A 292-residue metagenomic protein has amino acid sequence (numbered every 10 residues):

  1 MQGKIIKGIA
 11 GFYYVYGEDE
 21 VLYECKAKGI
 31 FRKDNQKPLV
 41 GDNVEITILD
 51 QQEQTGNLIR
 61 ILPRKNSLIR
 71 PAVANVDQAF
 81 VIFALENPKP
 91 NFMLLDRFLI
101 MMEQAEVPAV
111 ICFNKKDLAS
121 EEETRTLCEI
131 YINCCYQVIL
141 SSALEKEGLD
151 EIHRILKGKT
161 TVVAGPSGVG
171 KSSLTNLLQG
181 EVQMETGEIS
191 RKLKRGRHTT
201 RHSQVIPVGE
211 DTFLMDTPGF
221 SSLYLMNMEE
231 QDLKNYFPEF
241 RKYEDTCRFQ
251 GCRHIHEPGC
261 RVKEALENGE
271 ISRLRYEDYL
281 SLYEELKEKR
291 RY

Functional and structural regions predicted by a protein language model:
M1-I9: Structural detector for short beta-strands of small beta-barrel domains
G11, G29, N35-Q52, L62-Q78 (+7 more regions): Helix-rich effector regions associated with P-loop NTPase G domains
Y13-G17, C25, I46: SH3/SH3-like beta-barrel fold
V21-I30: Short, structured beta-strand/loop micro-motifs enriched in basic residues and often containing a Trp
Q51-I61, K89-N91: Short, Lys/Arg- and Gly-enriched loop/turn segments at beta-strand edges
M93-E103: Histidine-anchored nucleotide/phosphate-binding helix
D117-V169: Canonical P-loop GTPase G-domain recognition
